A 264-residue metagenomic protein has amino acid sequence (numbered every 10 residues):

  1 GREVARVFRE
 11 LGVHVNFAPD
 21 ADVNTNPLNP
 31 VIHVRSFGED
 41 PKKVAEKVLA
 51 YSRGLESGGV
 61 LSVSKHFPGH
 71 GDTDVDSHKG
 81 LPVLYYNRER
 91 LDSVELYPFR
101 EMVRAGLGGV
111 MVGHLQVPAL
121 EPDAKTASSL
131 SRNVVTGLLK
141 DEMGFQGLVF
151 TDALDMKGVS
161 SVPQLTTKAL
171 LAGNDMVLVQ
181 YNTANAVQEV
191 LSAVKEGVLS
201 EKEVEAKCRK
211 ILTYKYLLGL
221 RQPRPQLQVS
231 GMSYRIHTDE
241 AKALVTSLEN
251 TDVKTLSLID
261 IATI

Functional and structural regions predicted by a protein language model:
G1-V13, A18-V44, V48, S52 (+1 more regions): A substrate-binding/cap region within the structured catalytic cores of diverse enzymes
A5, R9, S52, E56-G58 (+5 more regions): Generic helix-packing signal
V13-N16, G59-L61, V198, Q222: Surface-exposed helix-capping loop/turn segments at secondary-structure junctions
D20-N26, F67-D72, M111, R221-Q228: Flexible hinge/switch segments at interdomain interfaces of large molecular machines
K42-E203: Second-shell residues forming the walls of enzyme active-site clefts
D141, S161-I264: Preference for extracellular/luminal or secreted protein segments
